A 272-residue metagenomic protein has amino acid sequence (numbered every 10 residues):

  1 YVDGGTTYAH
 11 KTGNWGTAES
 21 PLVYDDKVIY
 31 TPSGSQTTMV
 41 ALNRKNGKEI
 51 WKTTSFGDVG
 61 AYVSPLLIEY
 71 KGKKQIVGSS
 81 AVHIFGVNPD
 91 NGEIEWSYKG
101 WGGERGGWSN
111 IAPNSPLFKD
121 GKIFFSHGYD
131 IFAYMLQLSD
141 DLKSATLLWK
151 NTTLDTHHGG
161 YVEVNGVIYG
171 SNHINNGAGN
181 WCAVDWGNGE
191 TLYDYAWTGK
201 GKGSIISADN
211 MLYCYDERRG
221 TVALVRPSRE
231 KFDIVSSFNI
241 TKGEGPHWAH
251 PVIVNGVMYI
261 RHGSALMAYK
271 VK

Functional and structural regions predicted by a protein language model:
Y1-Y24, S35-Q36, K52-K73, S97-K119 (+5 more regions): Extracytoplasmic beta-rich repeat domains
Y24-D25, S35, S80-A81, K119-D120 (+7 more regions): Short loop/turn segments that connect beta-strands within the blades of beta-propeller domains, predominantly WD40
V28-Y30, Q75-V77, F85, K122-F125 (+3 more regions): Conserved beta-propeller blade signature
T37-T38, G86-N88, D130-Q137, N176-C182 (+2 more regions): Structural motif
N43-N46, N88-G92, Q137-L142, D185-N188 (+2 more regions): Short loop/turn segments that connect beta-strands within beta-propeller blades
K122, I131-F132, T153-P227: Loop/turn-rich, solvent-exposed surfaces of beta-rich toroidal or solenoidal domains
R219-T221, E244-K272: Blade-level signature of beta-propeller repeat domains, shared across WD40, Kelch, NHL, RCC1 and BNR/Asp-box propellers
